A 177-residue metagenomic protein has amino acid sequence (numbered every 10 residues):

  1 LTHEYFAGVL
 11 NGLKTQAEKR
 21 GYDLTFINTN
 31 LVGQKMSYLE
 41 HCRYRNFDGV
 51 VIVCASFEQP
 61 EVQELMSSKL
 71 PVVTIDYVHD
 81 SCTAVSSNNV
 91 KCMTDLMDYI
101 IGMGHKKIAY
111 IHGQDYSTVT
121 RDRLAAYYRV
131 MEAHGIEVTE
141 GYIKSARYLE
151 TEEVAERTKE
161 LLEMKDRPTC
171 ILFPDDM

Functional and structural regions predicted by a protein language model:
L1-T2, R20: Interdomain hinge and pocket-entrance segments immediately C-terminal to HTH DNA-binding domains
G8-L24, M66-T74, V78-M177: Bacterial carbohydrate/catabolite-sensing allosteric modules
F26-N30: A short beta-strand-loop structural module common to alpha/beta enzyme folds
K35-K91: Short beta-strand-centered segments that line the small-molecule binding cleft or hinge of alpha/beta clamshell
